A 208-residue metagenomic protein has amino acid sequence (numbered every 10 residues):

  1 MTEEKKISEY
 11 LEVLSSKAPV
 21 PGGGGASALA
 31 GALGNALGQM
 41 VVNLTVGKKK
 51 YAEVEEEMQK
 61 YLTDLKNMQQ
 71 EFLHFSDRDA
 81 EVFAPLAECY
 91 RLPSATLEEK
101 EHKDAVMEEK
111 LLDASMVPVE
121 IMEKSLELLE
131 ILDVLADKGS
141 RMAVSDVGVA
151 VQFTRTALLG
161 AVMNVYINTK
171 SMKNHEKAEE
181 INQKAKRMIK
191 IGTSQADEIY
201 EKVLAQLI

Functional and structural regions predicted by a protein language model:
T2-V20: Short, hydrophobic/aliphatic alpha-helical segments
E3-K5, E120, I167-N168: Polytopic transmembrane helical bundles with strong interfacial aromatic enrichment
Y10, L33-M40, V82, I121-I131 (+3 more regions): Amphipathic, well-ordered alpha-helical segments in soluble domains
S16-L37, A143-A161: Conserved phosphate/anionic-ligand binding catalytic regions in large, soluble enzymes, centered on
L37-E57: Phosphate-handling active-site elements
K50-L86, M188: A structural-propensity feature for long, helix-poor, extended segments
D79, F83-Q152, T156: Amphipathic alpha-helical interface segments
L128-I131, A143-K202: Preference for long, well-ordered alpha-helical segments
